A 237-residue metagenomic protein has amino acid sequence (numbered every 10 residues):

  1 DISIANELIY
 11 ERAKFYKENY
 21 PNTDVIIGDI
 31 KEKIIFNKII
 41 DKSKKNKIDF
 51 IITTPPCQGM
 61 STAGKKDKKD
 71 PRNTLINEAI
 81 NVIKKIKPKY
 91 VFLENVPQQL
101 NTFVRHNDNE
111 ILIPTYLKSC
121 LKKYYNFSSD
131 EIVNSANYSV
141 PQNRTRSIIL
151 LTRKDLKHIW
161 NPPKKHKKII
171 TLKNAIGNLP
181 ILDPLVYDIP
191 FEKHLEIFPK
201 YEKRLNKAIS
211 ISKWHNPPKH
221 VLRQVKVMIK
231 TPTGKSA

Functional and structural regions predicted by a protein language model:
D1-E32: SAM cofactor-binding core of SAM-dependent methyltransferases, primarily the Rossmann-like beta-alpha-beta module
I4-A5, I51, I132: Extended hydrophobic secondary-structure segments that form protein cores and membrane-embedded regions
L8-E11, V25, I34, N46 (+2 more regions): Generic alpha-helix structural propensity
I9, K31, P56, V96-P97: Anionic group-transfer/hydrolysis microenvironments
K31-S43: Conserved Rossmann-fold cofactor-binding substructure of NAD(P)-dependent oxidoreductases
I40-K45, C57-A237: Class I S-adenosyl-L-methionine
F50-I52, F92: N-terminal Rossmann-like NAD(P) cofactor-binding module of classical short-chain dehydrogenase/reductase
